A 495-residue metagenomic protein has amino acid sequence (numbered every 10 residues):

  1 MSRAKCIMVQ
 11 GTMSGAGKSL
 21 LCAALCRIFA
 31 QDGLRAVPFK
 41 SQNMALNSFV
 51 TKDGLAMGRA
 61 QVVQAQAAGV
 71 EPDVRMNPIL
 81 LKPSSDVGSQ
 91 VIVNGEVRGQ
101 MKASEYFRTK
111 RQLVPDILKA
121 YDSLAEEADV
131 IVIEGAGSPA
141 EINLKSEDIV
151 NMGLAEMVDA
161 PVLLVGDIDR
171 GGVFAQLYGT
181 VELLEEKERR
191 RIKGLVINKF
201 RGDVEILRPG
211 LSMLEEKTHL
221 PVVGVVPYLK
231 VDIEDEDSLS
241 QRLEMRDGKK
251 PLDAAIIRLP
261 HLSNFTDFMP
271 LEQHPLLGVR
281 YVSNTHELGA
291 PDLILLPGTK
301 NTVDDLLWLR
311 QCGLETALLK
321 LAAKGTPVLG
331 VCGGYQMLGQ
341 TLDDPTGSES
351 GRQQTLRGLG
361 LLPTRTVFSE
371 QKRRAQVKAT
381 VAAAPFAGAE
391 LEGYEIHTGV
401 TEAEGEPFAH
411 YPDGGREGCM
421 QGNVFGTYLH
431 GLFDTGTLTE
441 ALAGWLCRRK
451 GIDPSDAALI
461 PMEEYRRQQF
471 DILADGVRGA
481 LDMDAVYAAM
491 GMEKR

Functional and structural regions predicted by a protein language model:
M1-K320, P327, D344-G347, E370-Q371 (+1 more regions): Flexible phosphate-sensing "switch/lid" loops adjacent to ATP/NTP-binding sites across phosphate-transfer
C332: Catalytic nucleophile serine of serine hydrolases, specifically the conserved "nucleophile elbow" pentapeptide
M337: Conserved catalytic-site region of short-chain dehydrogenase/reductase
S348-A375: Conserved P-loop NTPase catalytic core
K378-A379: Short beta-strand elements
